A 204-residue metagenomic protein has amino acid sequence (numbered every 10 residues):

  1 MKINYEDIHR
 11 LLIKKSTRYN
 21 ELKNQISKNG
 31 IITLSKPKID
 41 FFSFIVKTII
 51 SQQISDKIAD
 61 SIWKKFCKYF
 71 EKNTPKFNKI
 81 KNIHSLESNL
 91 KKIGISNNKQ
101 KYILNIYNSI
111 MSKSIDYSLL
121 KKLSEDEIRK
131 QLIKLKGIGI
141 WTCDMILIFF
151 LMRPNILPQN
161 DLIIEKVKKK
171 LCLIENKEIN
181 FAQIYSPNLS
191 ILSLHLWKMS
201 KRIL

Functional and structural regions predicted by a protein language model:
M1-L34, Q100-K101, K121-E127, I140-L204: C-terminal accessory module of base-excision DNA glycosylases/AP lyases that mediates lesion recognition and DNA
L22, I54-K134, I184-P187: Alpha-helical ds-nucleic-acid-binding substructure associated with the helix-hairpin-helix region of base-excision DNA
S27-F42, C67: Helix-loop segments that flank and shape redox-cofactor active sites
F41-V46, I58-I62, K99-Y102, T142 (+1 more regions): Residue-level detector of well-ordered alpha-helical segments, enriched for hydrophobic/aromatic packing positions
